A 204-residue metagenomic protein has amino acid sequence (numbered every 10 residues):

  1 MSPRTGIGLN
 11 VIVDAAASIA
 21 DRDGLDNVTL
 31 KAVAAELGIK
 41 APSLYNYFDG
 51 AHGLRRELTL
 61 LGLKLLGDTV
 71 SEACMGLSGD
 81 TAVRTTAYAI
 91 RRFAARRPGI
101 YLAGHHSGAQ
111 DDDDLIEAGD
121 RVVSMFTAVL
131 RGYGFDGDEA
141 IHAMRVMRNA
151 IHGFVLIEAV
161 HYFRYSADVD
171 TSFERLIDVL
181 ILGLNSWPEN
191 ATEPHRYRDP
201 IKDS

Functional and structural regions predicted by a protein language model:
M1-D23, L30-A32, E36, G53-R56: Basic, helix-initiating cap at the start of DNA-binding domains
A20, T29-L30, A51-G62, Y101 (+1 more regions): Amphipathic alpha-helical segments enriched in hydrophobic/aromatic and basic residues that form the DNA-contacting
G38-F48: Short hydrophobic/aromatic patch on the recognition helix
L60-R84, V123-V129: Amphipathic alpha-helical linker/stalk segments
S71-L102, Q110-D111, G137, M144-M147: Hydrophobic alpha-helical connector segments
R91-D113, S124, F154-R164: Amphipathic alpha-helical segments used for helix-helix packing
A109-V146, D170-L182: Amphipathic alpha-helical packing segments from all-alpha helical-bundle domains
A128-G132, V160-S204: C-terminal peripheral helix-coil segments that are non-catalytic and often amphipathic
